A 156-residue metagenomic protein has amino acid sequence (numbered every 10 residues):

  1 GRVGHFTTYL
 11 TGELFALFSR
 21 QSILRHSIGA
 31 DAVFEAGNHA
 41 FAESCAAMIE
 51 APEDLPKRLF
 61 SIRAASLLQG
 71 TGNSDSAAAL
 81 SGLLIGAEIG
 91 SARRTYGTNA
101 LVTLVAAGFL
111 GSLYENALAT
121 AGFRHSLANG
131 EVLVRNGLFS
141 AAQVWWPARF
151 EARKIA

Functional and structural regions predicted by a protein language model:
G1-I49: Glycine-rich phosphate-binding loop plus the immediately following alpha-helix
F6-L10, A121-G130: Short hydrophobic/aromatic-enriched beta-strand-loop microsegments
L10, L14, S81-L84, L110: Catalytic-loop motifs flanking and including active-site residues across diverse enzymes
S19, L83, S126-A156: Glycine-rich phosphate-binding/hydrolytic loop that grips phosphoryl groups
Q21-R25, I62-A65, E88, A92 (+1 more regions): Change "in soluble alpha/beta enzymes" to "in soluble alpha/beta proteins
M48-S91: Adenine-nucleotide phosphate-binding core of ATP-dependent small-molecule kinases
R94-L101, A121-G122: Short, surface-exposed connector motifs at secondary-structure boundaries
N99-A117: Glycine-rich phosphate-binding loops at beta-strand->alpha-helix junctions
